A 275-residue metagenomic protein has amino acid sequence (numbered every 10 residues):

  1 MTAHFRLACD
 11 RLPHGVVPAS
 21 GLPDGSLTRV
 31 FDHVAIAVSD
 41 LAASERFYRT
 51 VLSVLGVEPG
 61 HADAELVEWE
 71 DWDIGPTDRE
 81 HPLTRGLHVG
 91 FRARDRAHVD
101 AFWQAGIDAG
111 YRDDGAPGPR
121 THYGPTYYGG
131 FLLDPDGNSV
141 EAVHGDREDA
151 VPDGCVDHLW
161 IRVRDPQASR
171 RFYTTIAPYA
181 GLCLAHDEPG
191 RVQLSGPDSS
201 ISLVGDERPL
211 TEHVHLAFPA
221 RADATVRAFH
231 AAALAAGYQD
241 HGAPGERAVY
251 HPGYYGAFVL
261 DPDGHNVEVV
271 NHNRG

Functional and structural regions predicted by a protein language model:
G15-V17, G21-G25, D108-C155, Q193 (+1 more regions): Vicinal oxygen chelate
G21-A42, V89, V143-R170, G181 (+2 more regions): N-terminal beta-strand motif that seeds the catalytic metal site of vicinal oxygen chelate
F31-D40, H81-I107, Y127-L133, D157-R164 (+2 more regions): Vicinal oxygen chelate
A35-I74, W160-I201: Core segments of cupin and vicinal oxygen chelate
S44-Y48, G106, G137, S169-Y173 (+2 more regions): Conserved active-site tyrosine of GNAT-family acetyltransferases
T50, A105, G110, T175 (+3 more regions): Charge-dense, helix-prone N-terminal extensions
